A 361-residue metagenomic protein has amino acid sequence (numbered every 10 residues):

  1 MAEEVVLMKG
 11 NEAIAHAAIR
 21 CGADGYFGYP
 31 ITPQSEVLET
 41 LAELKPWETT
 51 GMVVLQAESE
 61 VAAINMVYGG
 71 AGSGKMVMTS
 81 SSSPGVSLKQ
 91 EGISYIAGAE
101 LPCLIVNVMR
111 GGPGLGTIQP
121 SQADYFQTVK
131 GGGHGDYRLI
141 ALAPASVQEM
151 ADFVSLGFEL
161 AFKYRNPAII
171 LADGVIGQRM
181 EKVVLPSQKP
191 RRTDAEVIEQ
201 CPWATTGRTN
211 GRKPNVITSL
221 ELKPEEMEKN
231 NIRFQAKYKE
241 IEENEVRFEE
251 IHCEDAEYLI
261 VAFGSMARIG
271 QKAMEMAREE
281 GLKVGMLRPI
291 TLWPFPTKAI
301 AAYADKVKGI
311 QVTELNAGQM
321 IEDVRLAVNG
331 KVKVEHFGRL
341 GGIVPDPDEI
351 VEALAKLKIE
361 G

Functional and structural regions predicted by a protein language model:
M1-G131, R138, S146, H336 (+2 more regions): Thiamine diphosphate
L7-A13, Q235-Y258, Q271: Glycine-/acidic-rich phosphate or pyrophosphate-binding loops and their flanking alpha/beta elements
A42-L44, S94-A97, S155-L160, L185-Q188 (+3 more regions): Short, solvent-exposed amphipathic alpha-helical segments in soluble enzyme and RNA/protein-processing domains
Q119-D173: Conserved thiamine diphosphate
R165-E250: Conformationally flexible catalytic loops at phosphate/diphosphate-handling active centers
R247-K283, L287, W293-A299: Redox- and metal-dependent alpha/beta enzyme cores, enriched for Fe-S-associated oxidoreductases and cofactor-handling
E314-G361: Peripheral docking tails and interdomain loops at the edges of cofactor- or intermediate-handling domains
